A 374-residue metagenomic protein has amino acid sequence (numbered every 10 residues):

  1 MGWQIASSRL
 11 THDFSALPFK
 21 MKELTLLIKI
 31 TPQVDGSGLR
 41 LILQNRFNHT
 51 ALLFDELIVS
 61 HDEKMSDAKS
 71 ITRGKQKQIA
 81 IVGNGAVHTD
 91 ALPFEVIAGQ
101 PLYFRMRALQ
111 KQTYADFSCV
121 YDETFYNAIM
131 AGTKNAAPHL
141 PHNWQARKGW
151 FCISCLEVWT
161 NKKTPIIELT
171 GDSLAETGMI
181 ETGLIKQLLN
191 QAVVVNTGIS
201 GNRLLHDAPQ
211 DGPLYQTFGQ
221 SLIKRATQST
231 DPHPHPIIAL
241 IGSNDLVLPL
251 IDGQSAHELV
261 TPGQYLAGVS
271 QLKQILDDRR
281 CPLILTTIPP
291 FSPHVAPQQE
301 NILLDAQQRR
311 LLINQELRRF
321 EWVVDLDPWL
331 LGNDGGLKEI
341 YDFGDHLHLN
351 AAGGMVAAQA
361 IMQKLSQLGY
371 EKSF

Functional and structural regions predicted by a protein language model:
M1-T170, A175-T182, L189-N190, P297 (+3 more regions): N-terminal secretory targeting modules
Q100, H235-I237, E321: Conserved acidic residues
L156, K163-S270, H294, H348: Conserved SGNH/GDSL esterase-like catalytic core that processes O-acyl groups on lipids and polysaccharides
E168, V195, I284, W322-V324: Hydrophobic/aromatic beta-strand patches that form the interior of the parallel beta-sheet core in alpha/beta enzyme
L214, V247, I288-F374: Catalytic His-Asp segment of secreted/periplasmic serine-dependent ester chemistry enzymes
V269-K273, N314: Generic structural signal for well-ordered alpha-helices, preferentially at hydrophobic/aromatic core positions
R279-P282: A short helix->loop->beta-strand "cap" motif at the edges of active sites that frequently abuts
